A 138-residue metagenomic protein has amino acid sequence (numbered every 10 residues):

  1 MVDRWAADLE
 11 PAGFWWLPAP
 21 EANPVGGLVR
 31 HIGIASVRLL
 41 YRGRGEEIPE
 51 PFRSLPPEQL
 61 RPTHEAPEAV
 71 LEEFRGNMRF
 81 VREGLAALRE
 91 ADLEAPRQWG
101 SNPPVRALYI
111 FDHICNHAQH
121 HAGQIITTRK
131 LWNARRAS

Functional and structural regions predicted by a protein language model:
D3, P11-E58, R97-S138: Short, contiguous alpha-helical
L9-A12, R82: Short, solvent-exposed, charged loop/turn and helix-capping segments that join or cap alpha-helices on peripheral
E58-Q98, R106-H117: Acidic/histidine-rich alpha-helical segments that form the ligand environment of transition-metal centers
